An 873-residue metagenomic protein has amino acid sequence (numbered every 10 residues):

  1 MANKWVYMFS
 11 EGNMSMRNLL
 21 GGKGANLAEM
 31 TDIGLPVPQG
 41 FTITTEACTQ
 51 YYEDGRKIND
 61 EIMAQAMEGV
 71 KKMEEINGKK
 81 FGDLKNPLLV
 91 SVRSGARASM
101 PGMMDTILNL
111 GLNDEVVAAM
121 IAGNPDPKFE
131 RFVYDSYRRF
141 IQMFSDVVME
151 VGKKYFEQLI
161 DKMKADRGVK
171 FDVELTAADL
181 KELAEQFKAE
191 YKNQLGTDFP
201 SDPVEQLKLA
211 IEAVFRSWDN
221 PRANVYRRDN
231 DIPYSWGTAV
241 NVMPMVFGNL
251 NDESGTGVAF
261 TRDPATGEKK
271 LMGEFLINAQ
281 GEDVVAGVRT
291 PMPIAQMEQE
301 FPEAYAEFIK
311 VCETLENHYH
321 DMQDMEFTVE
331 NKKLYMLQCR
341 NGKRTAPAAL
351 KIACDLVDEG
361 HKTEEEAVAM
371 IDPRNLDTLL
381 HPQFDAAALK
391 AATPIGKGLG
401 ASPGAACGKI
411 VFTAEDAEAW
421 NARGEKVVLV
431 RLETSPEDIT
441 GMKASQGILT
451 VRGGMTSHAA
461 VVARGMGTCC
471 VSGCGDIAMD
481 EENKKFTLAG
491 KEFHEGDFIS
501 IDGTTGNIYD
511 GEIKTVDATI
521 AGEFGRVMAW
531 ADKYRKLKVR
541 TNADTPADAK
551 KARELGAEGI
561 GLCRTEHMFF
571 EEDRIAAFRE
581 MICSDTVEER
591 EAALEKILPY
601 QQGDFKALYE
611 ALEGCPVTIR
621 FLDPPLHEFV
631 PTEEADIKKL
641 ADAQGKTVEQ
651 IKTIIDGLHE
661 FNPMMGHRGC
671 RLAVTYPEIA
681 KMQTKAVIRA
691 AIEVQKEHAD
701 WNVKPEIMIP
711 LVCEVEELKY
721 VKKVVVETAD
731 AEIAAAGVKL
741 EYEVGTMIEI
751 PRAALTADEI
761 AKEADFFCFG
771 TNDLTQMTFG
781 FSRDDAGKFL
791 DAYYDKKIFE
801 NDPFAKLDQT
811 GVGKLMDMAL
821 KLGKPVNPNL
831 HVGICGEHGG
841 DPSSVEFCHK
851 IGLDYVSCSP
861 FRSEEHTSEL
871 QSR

Functional and structural regions predicted by a protein language model:
M1-A392, A419, E425-V428, S435-T440 (+11 more regions): Nucleotide/phosphate-binding sheet-loop regions of phosphoryl- and nucleotidyl-transfer enzymes
F41, V451-G453, S472-G475, C563 (+2 more regions): Short beta->alpha connector loops at strand-helix junctions that form conserved, small/polar/Pro-enriched
R93-S94, I520, W530-R873: Conserved alpha/beta-domain cores
I211, L380-F412, R526-D532, K536-T541 (+1 more regions): Flexible inter-domain linker/hinge segments
K333-Y335, L432-K443, G447, M455-V461 (+5 more regions): Glycine-rich phosphate/ribose-binding loops and adjacent secondary-structure elements that form binding surfaces
E364, A369-D372, A386-L389, I513-K538 (+1 more regions): Intein/HINT protein-splicing elements and their conserved insertion hotspots or analogous self-processing inserts
K397-E437, L488-R526: Extended, non-globular alpha-helical segments
